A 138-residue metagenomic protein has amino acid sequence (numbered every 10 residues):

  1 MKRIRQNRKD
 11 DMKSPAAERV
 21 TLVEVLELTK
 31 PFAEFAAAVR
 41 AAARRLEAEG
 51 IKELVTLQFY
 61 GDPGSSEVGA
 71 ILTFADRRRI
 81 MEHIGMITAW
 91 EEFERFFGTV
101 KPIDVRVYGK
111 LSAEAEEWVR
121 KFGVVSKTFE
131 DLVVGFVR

Functional and structural regions predicted by a protein language model:
K2-V68, A75-M86, T99-R138: Short S/T/G/P-rich N-terminal loop/turn motif that feeds into the first structured element of a domain
A89-R95: A short, acidic, amphipathic alpha-helical segment used as a generic capping/interface helix at domain edges
